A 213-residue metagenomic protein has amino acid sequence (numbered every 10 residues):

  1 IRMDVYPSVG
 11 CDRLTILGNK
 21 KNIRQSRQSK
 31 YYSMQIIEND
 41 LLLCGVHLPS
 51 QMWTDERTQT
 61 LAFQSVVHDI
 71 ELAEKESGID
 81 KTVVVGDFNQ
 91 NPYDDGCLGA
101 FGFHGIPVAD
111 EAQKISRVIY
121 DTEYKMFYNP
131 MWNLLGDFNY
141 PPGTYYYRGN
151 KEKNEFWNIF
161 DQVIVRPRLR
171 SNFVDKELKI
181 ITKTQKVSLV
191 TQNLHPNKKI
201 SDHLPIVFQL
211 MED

Functional and structural regions predicted by a protein language model:
I1, T60-A62, A100-H104: Glycine-rich, phosphate-binding/catalytic loops in enzymes
I1-Q51: Structured beta-strand-rich core segments of catalytic domains in phosphoester-bond hydrolases
R27-S29, K75-G78, Q90-D213: Metal-dependent phosphoester-hydrolase catalytic domains
L41, G78-K81: Loop/turn elements at helix/coil->beta-strand transitions in domains of secreted/extracellular proteins
P49, F88-N91: Catalytic metal-binding/acid-base residues of hydrolase active sites
W53-Q59, D94-L98: A short secondary-structure junction signal
E56-G78: A long, amphipathic alpha-helix that forms part of the scaffold/cap immediately adjacent to metal-dependent active
